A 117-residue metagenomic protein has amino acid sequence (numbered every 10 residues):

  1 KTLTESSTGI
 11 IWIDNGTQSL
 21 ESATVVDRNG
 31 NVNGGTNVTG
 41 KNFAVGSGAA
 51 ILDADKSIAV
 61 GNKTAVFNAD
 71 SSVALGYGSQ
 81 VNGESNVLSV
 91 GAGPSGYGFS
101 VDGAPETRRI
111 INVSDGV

Functional and structural regions predicted by a protein language model:
K1-V117: Small/polar residue-rich beta-strand/coil "junction" motifs that cap repeat-based extracellular fibers
